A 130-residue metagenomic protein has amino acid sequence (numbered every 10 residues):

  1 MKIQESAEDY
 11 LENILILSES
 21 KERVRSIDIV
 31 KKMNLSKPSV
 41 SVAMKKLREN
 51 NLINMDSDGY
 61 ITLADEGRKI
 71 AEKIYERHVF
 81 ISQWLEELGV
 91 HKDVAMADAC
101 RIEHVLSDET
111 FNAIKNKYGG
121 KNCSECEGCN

Functional and structural regions predicted by a protein language model:
K2-L35: N-terminal helix-turn-helix DNA-binding core of bacterial DNA-binding proteins
I3-A7, R23-V24, S39, K46 (+2 more regions): Short glycine/proline-centered loop/turn elements that form peptide/ligand docking sites
E12, V42, A97: DNA-binding alpha-helical recognition surfaces that contact promoter or target DNA
S26-S57: Canonical helix-turn-helix DNA-binding module
K32, I70, E87: Residues within the alpha-helical elements of helix-turn-helix
G59-R77: Basic, amphipathic "hinge/linker" alpha-helix immediately C-terminal to the N-terminal HTH DNA-binding motif
Y75-D108: Arg/Lys-rich, alpha-helical DNA-contact motif
A97-N130: C-terminal regulatory/oligomerization modules of transcriptional regulators
